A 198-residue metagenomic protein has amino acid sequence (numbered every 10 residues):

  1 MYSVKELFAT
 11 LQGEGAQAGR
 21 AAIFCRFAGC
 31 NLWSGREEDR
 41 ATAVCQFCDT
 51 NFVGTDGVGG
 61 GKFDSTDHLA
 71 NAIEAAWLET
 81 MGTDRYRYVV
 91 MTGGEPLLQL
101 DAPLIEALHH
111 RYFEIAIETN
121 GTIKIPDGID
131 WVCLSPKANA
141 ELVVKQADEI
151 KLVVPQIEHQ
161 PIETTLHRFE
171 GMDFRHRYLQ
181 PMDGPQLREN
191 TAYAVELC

Functional and structural regions predicted by a protein language model:
Y2, E6-A9, A21, L32-I129: Conserved Radical SAM active-site core
G15-A16, C198: Short, solvent-exposed loop/linker segments at the N-terminal edge of repeated beta-sheet extracellular domains
Q17-G19, V144: A generic structural micro-feature
A21-A22, H176: Short, surface-exposed beta-edge/turn micro-motifs
T83-Y88, L97-C198: Conserved AdoMet/S-adenosylmethionine-binding subsite of the radical SAM
